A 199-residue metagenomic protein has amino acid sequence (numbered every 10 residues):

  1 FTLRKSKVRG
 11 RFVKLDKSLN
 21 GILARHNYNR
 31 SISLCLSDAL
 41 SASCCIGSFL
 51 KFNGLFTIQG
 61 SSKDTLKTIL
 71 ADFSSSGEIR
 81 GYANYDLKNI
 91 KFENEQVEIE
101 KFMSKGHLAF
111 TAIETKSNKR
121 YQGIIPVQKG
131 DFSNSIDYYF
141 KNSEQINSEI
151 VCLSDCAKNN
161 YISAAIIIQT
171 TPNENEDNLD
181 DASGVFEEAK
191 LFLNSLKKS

Functional and structural regions predicted by a protein language model:
F1-S199: Interaction interfaces in information-processing and related assembly proteins
